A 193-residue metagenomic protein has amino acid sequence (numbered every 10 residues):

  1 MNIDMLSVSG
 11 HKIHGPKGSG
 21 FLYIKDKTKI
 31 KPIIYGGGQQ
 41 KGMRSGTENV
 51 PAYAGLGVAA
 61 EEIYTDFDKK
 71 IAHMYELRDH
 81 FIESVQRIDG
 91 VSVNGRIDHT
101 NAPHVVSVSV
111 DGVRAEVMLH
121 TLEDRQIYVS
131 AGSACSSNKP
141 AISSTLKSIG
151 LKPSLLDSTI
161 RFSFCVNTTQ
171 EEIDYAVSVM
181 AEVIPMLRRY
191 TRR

Functional and structural regions predicted by a protein language model:
M1-R193: Pyridoxal 5′-phosphate
